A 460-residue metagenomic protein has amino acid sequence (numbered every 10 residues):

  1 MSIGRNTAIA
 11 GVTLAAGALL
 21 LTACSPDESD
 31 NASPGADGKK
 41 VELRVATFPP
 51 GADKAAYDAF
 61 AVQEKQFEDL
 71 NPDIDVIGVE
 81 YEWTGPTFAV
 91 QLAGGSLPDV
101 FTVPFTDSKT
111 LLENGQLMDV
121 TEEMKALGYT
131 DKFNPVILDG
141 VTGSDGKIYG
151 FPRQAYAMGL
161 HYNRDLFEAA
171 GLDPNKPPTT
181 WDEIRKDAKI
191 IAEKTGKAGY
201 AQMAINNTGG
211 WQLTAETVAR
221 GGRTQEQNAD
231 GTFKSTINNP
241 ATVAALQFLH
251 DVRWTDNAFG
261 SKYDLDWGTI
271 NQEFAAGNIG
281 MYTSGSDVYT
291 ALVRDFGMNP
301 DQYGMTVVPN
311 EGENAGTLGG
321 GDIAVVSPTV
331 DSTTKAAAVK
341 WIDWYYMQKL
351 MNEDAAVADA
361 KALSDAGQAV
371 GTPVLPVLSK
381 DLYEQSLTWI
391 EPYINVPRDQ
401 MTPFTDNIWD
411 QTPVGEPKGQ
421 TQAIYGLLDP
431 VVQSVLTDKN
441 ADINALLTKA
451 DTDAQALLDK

Functional and structural regions predicted by a protein language model:
S2-T110, K125-Y129, P174, T333 (+4 more regions): Conserved N-terminal structural module of periplasmic/extracytoplasmic solute-binding proteins
A59-V62, A244-F248, S332-Y345, L446: Short amphipathic alpha-helical coupling segments at ligand-binding clamshell hinges and other catalytic/signaling
V79-F88, T179-K186, S261-A275: Short helix-initiation/N-cap motifs at beta->coil->alpha
F105-M158, Q212-A219, Q302-T306: Hinge/lid segment of periplasmic solute-binding proteins
T121-F133, P177-T179, Y200-Q202, G222-A244 (+2 more regions): Short, solvent-exposed loop/beta-turn-alpha elements that line the ligand-binding surface or hinge of extracytoplasmic
S144-R153, M158, E168, D182-K234 (+1 more regions): Extracytoplasmic/periplasmic solute-binding protein
D187-A188, G231-Y263, V308: Glycine-centered hinge/linker elements that transmit conformational signals in sensory and ligand-binding systems
L292-M298, E313-L318, V326-G426: C-terminal lobe and pocket-closing loops of periplasmic/extracytoplasmic Venus-flytrap solute-binding proteins
